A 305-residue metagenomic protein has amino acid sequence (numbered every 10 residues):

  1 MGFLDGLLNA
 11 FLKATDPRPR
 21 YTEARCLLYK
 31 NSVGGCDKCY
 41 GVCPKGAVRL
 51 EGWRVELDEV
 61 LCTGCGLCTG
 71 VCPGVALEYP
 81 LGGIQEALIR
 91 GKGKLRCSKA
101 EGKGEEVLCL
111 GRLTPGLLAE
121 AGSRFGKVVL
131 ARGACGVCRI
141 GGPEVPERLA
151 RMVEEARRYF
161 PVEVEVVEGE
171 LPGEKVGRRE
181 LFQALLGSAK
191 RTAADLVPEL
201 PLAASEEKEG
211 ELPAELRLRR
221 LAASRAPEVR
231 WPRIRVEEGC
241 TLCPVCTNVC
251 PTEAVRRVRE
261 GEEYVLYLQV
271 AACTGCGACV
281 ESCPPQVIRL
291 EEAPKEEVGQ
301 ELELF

Functional and structural regions predicted by a protein language model:
M1-R18, E23-A24, L28, L67-E174 (+3 more regions): Flanking helices and flexible, charged tails adjoining ferredoxin-like Fe-S electron-transfer domains in multi-subunit
L8-G35, G46-G64, G82-Q85, L171 (+4 more regions): Ferredoxin-like iron-sulfur electron-transfer modules
C36-C39, C43, C68, C72 (+4 more regions): A structural signal for short beta-strand/turn segments enriched in small hydrophobics and glycine
V55, V60-V71, K175-R179, Q183-A184: Basic (Lys/Arg-enriched) interaction patch that binds polyanionic ligands
V164, V176, E180, R219: Catalytic cofactor-binding cores of redox enzymes
E170-L196: N-terminal secretory signal peptides and thylakoid transit peptides that target proteins across membranes
L185, R191, D195-P213: Extended, charge-rich helix/loop segments that form flexible, surface "patches" used to engage negatively charged
P213-R219: A glycine- and small/hydrophobic-rich beta-loop-beta segment that serves as a flexible "lid/hinge" or phosphate-binding
